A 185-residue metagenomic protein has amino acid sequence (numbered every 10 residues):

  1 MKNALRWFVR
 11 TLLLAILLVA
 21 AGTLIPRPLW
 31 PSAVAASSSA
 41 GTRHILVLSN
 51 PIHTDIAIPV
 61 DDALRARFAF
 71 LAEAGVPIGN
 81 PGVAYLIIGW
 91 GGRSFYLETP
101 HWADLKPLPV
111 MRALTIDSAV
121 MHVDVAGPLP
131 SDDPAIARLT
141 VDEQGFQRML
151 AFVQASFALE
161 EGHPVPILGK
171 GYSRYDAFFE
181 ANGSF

Functional and structural regions predicted by a protein language model:
M1-N3: N-terminal Lys/Arg-rich, disordered targeting/topogenic segments
F8-I25: Hydrophobic membrane-insertion alpha-helices, especially the h-region of bacterial N-terminal signal peptides
W30-R43, L48-F178: Non-catalytic ligand/cofactor/substrate-binding and regulatory segments of enzyme domains
A181-F185: Active-site nucleophilic cysteine motif
